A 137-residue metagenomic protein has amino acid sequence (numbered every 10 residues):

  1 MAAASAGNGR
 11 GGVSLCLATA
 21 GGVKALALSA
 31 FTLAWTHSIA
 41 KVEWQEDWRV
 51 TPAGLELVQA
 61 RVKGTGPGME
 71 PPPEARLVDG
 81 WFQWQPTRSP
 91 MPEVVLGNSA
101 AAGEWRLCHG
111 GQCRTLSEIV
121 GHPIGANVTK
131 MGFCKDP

Functional and structural regions predicted by a protein language model:
M1-A2, L55: N-terminal short leaders/motifs
A2-A3, P86: Surface-exposed peri-terminal alpha-helical interaction modules
S5-C16: Extracellular secretome segments
S14-P71: N-terminal secretory signal peptides
P71-P137: Mature, soluble, non-transmembrane domains
